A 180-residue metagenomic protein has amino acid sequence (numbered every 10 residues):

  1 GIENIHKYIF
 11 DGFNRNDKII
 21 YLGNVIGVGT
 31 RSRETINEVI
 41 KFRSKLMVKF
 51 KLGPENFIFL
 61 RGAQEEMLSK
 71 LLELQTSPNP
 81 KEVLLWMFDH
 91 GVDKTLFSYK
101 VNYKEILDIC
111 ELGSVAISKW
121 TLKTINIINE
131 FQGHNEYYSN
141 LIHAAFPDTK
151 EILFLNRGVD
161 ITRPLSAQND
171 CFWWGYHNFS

Functional and structural regions predicted by a protein language model:
G1-E38: N-terminal active-site segment of His-dependent metallophosphoesterases
K7-D11, M47-L52, H143-T149: A short acidic-Thr-Gly-centered motif at the start of a beta-strand
I20-G23, I58-A63, L155: Active-site neighborhood of phospho(di)ester-bond hydrolases with catalytic His/Asp-centered motifs
G27-T30, Q64-L68, I161-T162: Active-site environment of divalent metal-dependent phosphoester hydrolases
T35-V39, Q75-P78, C171-W173: Glycine-rich, phosphate-binding/catalytic loops in enzymes
E38-P54, Y137-N140, F179: Catalytic-core regions built around general acid/base machinery
R43-A116: A basic- and aromatic-enriched beta-loop-alpha substructure that forms the phosphate/nucleotide- and DNA/RNA-contacting
L96-F97, V101-S180: Acidic, His/Gly-enriched loop-helix segments that form or flank divalent-metal centers in metallo-dependent hydrolases
